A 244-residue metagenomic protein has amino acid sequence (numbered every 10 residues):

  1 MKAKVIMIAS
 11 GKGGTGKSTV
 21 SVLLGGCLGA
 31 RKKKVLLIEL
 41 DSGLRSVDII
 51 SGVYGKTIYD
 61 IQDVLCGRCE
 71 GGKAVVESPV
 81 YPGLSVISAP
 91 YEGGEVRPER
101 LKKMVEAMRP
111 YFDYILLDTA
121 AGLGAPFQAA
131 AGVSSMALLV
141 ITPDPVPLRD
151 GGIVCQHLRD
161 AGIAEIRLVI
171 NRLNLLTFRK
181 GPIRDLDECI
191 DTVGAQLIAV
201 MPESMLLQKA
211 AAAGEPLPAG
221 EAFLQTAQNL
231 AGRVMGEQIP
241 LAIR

Functional and structural regions predicted by a protein language model:
M1-V5, D160, E237-R244: Acidic-aromatic/histidine active-site loop/patch
K4-R68, Y91, Y114: Walker A/P-loop NTP-binding active-site region of P-loop NTPases, recognizing the glycine-rich GxxxxGKT/S
L40-P110, K209-P216: P-loop/Walker-type NTP enzyme "switch/lid" segment
G52-T57, H157-L158, R184-E188, E215-P218: Short, hinge-like loop/turn segments at secondary-structure boundaries
K103, R109-P110, Y114-V200, K209: Conserved catalytic-core segment of NTP-binding enzymes
A212-R244: NTP-binding/hydrolysis catalytic cores, primarily Walker-type P-loop NTPases
